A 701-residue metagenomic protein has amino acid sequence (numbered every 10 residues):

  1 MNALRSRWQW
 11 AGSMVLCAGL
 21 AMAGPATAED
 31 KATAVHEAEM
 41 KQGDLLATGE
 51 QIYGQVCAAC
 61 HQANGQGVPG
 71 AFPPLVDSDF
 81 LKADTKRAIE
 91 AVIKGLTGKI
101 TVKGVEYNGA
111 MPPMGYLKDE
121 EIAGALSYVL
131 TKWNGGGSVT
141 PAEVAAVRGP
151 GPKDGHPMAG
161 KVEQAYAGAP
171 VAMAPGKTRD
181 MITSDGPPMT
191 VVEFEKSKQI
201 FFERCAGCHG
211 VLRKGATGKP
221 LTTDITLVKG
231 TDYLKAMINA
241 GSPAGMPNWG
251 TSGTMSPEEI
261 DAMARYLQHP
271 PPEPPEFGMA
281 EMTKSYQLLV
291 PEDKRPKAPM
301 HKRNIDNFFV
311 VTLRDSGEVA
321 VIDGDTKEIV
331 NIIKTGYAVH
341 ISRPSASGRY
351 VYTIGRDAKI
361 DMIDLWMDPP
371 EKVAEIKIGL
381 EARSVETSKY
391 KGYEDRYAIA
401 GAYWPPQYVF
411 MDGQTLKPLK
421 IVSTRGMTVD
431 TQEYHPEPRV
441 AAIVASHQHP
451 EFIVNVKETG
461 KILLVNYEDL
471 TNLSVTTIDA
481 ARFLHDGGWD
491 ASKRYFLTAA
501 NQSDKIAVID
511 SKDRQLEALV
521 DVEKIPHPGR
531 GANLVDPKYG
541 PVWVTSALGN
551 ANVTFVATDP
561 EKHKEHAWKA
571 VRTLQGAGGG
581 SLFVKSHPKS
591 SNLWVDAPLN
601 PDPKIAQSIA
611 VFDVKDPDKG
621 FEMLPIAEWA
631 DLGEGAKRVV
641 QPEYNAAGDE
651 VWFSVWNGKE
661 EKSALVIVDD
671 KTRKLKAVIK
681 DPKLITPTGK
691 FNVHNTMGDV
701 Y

Functional and structural regions predicted by a protein language model:
M1-R7: N-terminal secretory signal peptides that target proteins for export/translocation
A11-A21: Bacterial N-terminal signal peptides
M22-A28: Sec/Tat signal peptide C-region and signal peptidase I cleavage site
T27, N64, P74, A110-P113 (+7 more regions): Conserved beta-strand positions that form and line the central face of beta-propeller blades
E29-Y53, V68-A71, A159, Y166-I200 (+1 more regions): Electrostatic cytochrome c docking/interface patches
Q42-V68, L81-K94, T190-L212, Y233-A240: Sequence/structural segment immediately N-terminal to covalent heme-attachment motifs in c-type and related
P74-S138, G207, L212-A216, T222-P272: Extracytoplasmic electron-transfer domains, predominantly the class I c-type cytochrome c fold
A169-V192, V211, K235-A236, A240 (+2 more regions): Predominantly soluble domains enriched in secretory-pathway, periplasmic, or organellar proteins
